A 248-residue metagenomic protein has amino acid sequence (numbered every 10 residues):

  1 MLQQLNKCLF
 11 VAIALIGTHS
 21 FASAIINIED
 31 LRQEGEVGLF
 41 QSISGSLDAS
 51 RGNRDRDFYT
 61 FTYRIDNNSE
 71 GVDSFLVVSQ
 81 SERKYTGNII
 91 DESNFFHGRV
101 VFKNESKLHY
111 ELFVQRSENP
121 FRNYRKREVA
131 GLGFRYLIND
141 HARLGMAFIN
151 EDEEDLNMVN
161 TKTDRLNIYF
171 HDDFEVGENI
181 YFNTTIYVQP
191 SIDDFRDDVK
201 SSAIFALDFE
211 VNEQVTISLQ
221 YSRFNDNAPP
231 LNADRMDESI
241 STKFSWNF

Functional and structural regions predicted by a protein language model:
M1-V37, F248: Cleavable N-terminal export/targeting peptides
L39, E70-L76, S106-Y110, D140-L144 (+2 more regions): Repeated loop/turn-to-beta-strand initiation elements of outer-membrane beta-barrel proteins
L39-Q41, D57-Y63, N94-G98, E128-L132 (+4 more regions): Hydrophobic, lipid-facing positions within transmembrane beta-strands of outer-membrane proteins
F40-S46, T62, F75-S79, V101 (+5 more regions): Transmembrane beta-strands of outer-membrane beta-barrel proteins
L47-A49, I65-S69, F102, Y136 (+3 more regions): Residue-level signature of outer-membrane beta-barrel architecture
L47-R51, S69, Q80-K84, V114-P120 (+4 more regions): Transmembrane beta-strands of outer-membrane beta-barrel pores
A49-D57, Y85-D91, E118-K126, L156-K162 (+2 more regions): Solvent-exposed loop/turn segments connecting transmembrane beta-strands in outer-membrane beta-barrel proteins
L207-E210, M236-F248: Outer-membrane beta-barrel "beta-signal"
